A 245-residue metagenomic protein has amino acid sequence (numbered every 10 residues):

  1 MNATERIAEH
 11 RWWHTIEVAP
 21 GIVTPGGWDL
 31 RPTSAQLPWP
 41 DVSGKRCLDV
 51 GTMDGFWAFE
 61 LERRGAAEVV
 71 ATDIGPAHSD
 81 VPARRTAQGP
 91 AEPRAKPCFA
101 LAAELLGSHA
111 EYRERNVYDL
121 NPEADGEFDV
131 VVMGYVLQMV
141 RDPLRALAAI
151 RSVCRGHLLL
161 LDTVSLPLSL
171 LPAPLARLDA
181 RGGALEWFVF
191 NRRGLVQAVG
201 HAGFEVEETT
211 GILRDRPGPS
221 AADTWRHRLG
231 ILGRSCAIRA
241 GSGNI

Functional and structural regions predicted by a protein language model:
T24-K45: Conserved alpha-helix/loop element of class I SAM-dependent methyltransferases that forms part of the SAM/SAH-binding
K45-M53: Conserved class I S-adenosyl-L-methionine
F56-D119: Class I SAM-dependent methyltransferase SAM/SAH-binding core
Y118, P122-V131: A short acidic, Gly/Pro-enriched loop at the edge of an enzyme's catalytic core that lines a small-molecule cofactor
D129-R141: A short SAM/SAH-binding and catalytic strip from SAM-dependent methyltransferases
L144-H157, V164: A short glycine-rich, Lys/Arg-flanked "PGG" loop and its adjoining helix->strand segment in the class I
L159-G182: Conserved class I S-adenosyl-L-methionine
R177-R193: Acceptor-substrate binding/catalytic loop of class I
